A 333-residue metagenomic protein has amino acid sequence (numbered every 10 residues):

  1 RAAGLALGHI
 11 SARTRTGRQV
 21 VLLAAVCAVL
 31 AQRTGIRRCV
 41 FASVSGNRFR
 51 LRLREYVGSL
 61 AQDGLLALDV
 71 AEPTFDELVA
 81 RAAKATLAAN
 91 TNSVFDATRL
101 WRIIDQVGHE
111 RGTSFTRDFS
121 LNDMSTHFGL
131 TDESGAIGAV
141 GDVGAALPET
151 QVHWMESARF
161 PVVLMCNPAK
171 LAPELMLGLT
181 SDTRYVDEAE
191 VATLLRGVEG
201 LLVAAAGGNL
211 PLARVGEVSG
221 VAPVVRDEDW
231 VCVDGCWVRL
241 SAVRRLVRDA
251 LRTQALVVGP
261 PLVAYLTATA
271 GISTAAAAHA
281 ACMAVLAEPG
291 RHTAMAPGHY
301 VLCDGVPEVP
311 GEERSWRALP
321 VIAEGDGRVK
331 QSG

Functional and structural regions predicted by a protein language model:
R1, Q19-V20, V40-A42, R111-M176 (+2 more regions): Flexible, Gly/Pro-enriched loop and linker segments at secondary-structure and domain junctions
R1, R52-A71, V79-T86, T116-F119 (+4 more regions): Acyl/amide activation-and-transfer machinery of modular secondary-metabolite enzymes
R1-G35, T91, Y185-A192, C236-R244: Acyl activation and transfer enzymes in specialized metabolism, enriched for ANL adenylate-forming modules
R1-H9, R18, E156-C166, L210-L251 (+1 more regions): AMP-binding/adenylate-forming domain of the ANL superfamily
S11-Q19, R33-V143, E188, T293-A296: His-Asp-centered acyl/peptidyl-transfer active-site segments
R37-V44, H153-V218, S273-V285: Extended, hydrophobic beta-loop-alpha segments that form or line the acyl/peptidyl-thioester binding and transfer paths
A189-V225, R244, L251, M283 (+3 more regions): A short N-terminal helical cap/helix-turn-helix that marks the beginning of AMP-binding/adenylate-forming
V218-T293: AMP-binding/adenylate-forming catalytic core of the ANL superfamily
